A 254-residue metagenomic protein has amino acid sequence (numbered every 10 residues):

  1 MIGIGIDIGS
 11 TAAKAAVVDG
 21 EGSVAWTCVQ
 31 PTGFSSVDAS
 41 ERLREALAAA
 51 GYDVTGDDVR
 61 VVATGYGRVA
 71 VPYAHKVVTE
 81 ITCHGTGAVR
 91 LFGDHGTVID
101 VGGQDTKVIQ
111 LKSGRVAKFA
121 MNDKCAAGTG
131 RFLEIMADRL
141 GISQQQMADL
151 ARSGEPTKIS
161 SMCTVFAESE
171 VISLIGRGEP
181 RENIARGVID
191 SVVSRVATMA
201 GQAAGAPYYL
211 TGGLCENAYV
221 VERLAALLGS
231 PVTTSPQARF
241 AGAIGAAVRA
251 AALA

Functional and structural regions predicted by a protein language model:
M1-E21, H95-K112: Gly/Thr-rich phosphate-binding beta-strand-loop-beta motif of the actin/hexokinase/Hsp70
G3-E45, A117-F119, D123-K124: Short glycine-rich, Thr/Ser-proximal phosphate-binding strand/loop in the N-terminal lobe of ATP-dependent enzymes
G20, C28-T32, A50-T82, Q110 (+1 more regions): Short beta-strand-loop/turn "lid" adjacent to the catalytic site in phosphate-handling enzymes
S35-S36, S113-I159, C163: Glycine-rich phosphate-binding loop plus the immediately following alpha-helix
V54-Y66, Q202-L214, V232-S235: Short glycine-rich phosphate-binding loop at a beta-alpha junction
L133, S235-A254: Glycine-rich phosphate-binding/hydrolytic loop that grips phosphoryl groups
A167-G201, R239: Adenine-nucleotide phosphate-binding core of ATP-dependent small-molecule kinases
A200-L227, A238-G242: Glycine-rich phosphate-binding loops at beta-strand->alpha-helix junctions
